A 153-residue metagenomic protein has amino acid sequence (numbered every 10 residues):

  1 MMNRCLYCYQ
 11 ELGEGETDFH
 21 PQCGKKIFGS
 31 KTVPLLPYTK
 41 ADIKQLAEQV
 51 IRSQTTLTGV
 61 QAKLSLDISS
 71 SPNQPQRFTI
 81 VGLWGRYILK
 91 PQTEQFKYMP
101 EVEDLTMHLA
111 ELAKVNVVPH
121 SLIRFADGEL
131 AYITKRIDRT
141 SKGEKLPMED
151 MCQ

Functional and structural regions predicted by a protein language model:
M1-K44: Regulatory N- and C-terminal appendages and interdomain linkers associated with kinase/kinase-like NTP transferase
D42-Q153: Conserved ATP-binding subdomain of kinase catalytic cores across diverse folds
